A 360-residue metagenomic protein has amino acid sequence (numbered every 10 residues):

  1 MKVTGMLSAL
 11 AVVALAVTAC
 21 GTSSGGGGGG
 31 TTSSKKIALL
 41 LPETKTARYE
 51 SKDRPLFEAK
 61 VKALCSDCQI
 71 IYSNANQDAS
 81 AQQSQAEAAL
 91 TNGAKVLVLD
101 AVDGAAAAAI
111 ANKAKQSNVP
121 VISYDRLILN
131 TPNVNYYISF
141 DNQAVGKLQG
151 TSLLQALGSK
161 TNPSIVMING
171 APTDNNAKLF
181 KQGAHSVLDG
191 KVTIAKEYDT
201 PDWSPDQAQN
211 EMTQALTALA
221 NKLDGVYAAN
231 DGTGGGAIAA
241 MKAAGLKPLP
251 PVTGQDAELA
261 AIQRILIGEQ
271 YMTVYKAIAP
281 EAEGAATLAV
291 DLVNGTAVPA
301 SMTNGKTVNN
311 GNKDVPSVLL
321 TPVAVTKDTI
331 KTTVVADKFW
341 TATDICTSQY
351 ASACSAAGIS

Functional and structural regions predicted by a protein language model:
M1-A11: N-terminal export and membrane-targeting signals
V3, A19-S360: A residue-level marker of the well-folded mature domains of exported/periplasmic proteins
